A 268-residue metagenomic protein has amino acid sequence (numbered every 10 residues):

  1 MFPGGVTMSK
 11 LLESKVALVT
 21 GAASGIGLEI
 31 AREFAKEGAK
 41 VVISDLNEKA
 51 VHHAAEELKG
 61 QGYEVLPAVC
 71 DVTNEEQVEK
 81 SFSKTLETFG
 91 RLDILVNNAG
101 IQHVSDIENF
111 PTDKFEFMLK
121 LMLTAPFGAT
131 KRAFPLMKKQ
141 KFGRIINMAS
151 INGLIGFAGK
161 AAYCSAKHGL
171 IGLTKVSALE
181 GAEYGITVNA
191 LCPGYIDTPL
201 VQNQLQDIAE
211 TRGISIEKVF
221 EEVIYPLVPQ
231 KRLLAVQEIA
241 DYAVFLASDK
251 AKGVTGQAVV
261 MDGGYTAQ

Functional and structural regions predicted by a protein language model:
F2, S9, I155, T255-Q268: Short C-terminal tail/terminal secondary-structure segment of NAD(P)H-dependent dehydrogenase/reductase domains
K10-V42: Canonical Rossmann dinucleotide-binding motif of NAD(H)/NADP(H)-dependent dehydrogenases/reductases, specifically
D106-I107, P111-L119, I145, I224: Substrate-binding pocket helix/loop in short-chain dehydrogenase/reductase
F127, F134, F142, Q230-M261 (+1 more regions): C-terminal substrate-recognition "lid" of short-chain dehydrogenase/reductases
T130, A166, T174: Active-site helix of classical SDR
S150: Residue(s) in the substrate-gating loop at a strand-loop-helix junction that position the organic substrate next
A182, T187, V254-G256: Short, small/polar-rich loop/turn modules that mediate ligand/substrate recognition or access, typified
